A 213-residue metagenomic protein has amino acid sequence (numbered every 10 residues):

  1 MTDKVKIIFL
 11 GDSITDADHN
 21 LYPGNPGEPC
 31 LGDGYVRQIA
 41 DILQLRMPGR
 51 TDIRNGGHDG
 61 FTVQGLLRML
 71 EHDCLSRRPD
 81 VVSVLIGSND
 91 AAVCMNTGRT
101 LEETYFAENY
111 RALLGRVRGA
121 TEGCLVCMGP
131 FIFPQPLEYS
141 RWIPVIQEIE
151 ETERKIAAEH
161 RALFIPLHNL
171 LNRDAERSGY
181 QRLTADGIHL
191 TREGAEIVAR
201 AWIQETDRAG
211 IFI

Functional and structural regions predicted by a protein language model:
M1-D59, M69-R78: Serine-esterase "nucleophile elbow" of acetyl-processing enzymes
F9, S13-I14, P23, G56-F61 (+3 more regions): Cell-envelope and extracellular/periplasmic
A17-H19, Q64, A91-N96, P134-E138: A short acidic, helix-capping loop that chelates divalent metal ions and anchors anionic groups
Y22-P29, N96-E103, S140-P144, L183-A185: Short glycine-enriched, charge-decorated loop/helix-capping segments at active-site entrances that position
H58-D80, T97-N109: Catalytic-core regions of hydrolytic enzymes
L85-A91, L114-E148: Active-site segments of SGNH/GDSL-like serine hydrolases that catalyze O-acetyl group transfer/hydrolysis on lipids
E102-G129, E150-A162: Charged, glycine-enriched surface loops/patches that mediate electrostatic binding to polyanionic ligands
F131-I213: Catalytic His-Asp segment of secreted/periplasmic serine-dependent ester chemistry enzymes
